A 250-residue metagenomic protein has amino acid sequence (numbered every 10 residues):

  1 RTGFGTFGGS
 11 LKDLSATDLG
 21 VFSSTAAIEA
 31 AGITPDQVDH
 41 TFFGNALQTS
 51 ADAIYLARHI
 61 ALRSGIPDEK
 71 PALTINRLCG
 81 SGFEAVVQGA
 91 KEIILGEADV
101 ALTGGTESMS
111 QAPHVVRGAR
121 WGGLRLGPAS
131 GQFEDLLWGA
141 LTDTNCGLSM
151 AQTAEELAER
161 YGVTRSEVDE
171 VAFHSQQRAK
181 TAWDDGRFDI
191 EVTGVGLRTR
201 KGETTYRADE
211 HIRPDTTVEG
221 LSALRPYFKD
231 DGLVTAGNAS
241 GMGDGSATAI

Functional and structural regions predicted by a protein language model:
R1-A46, S50-S64, P71, T153-R165 (+2 more regions): Conserved active-site "lid/cap" helical segment
R1-T2, K12-T25, A30, E167-I250: N-terminal extracellular/periplasmic Venus flytrap/periplasmic-binding protein-like
F4-T6, A53, F83-V87, M109-A112: Short glycine/serine/threonine-rich phosphate/pyrophosphate-binding segments that cradle anionic phosphate groups
L11-L14, T41, N45-V100, F133 (+2 more regions): Conserved catalytic cysteine-centered active-site region of acyl-thioester-dependent Claisen-condensing enzymes
I33-D36, D68, G96, I190: Structured loop/turn residues at beta-strand edges in well-structured enzyme cores
D36-G44, P71-N76, A101-G105, E167-H174 (+1 more regions): Beta-strand segments within the central parallel beta-sheet cores of soluble alpha/beta enzyme folds
N76-E107, Q152, A158-R187, T248-I250: Active-site-proximal alpha-helical scaffold in enzymes
V100-E156: Flexible glycine-/small-residue-enriched beta->alpha junction loops that bind anionic phosphate/pyrophosphate groups
